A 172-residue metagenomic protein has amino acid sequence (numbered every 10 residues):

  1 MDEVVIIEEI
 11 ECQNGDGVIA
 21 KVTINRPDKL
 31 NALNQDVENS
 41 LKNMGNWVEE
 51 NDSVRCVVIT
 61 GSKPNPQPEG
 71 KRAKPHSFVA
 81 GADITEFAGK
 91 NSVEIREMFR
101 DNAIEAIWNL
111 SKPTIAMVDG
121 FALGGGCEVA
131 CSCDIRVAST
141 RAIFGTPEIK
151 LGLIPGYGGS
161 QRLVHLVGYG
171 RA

Functional and structural regions predicted by a protein language model:
M1-P68: Conserved CoA-thioester-binding segment of acyl-CoA-metabolizing enzymes
V22, I59, D83, V129-C131: Hydrophobic/aromatic residues within transmembrane alpha-helices of multi-pass small-molecule transporters
P27-L30, P75-H76, G81, F121 (+2 more regions): A short, glycine- and basic residue-enriched loop/turn that sits immediately adjacent to a domain's principal
L30-N34, W47, E86-K90, S111-P113 (+1 more regions): Domain-wide signal for the mature, well-folded portions of proteins, strongly enriched in nucleus-encoded organellar
L33-N34, A82, N91, E148 (+1 more regions): Short, flexible helix/strand-to-coil boundary loops that buttress conserved ligand/catalytic motifs in alpha/beta
V37-S40, F99, V129: Hydrophobic alpha-helical membrane-association signature
N46, E50-S53, G61-A106, A122 (+1 more regions): Glycine- (often His-adjacent) and acidic-residue-rich active-site loop that binds/positions the CoA thioester
A106-A172: Crotonase-fold acyl-CoA enzyme core
